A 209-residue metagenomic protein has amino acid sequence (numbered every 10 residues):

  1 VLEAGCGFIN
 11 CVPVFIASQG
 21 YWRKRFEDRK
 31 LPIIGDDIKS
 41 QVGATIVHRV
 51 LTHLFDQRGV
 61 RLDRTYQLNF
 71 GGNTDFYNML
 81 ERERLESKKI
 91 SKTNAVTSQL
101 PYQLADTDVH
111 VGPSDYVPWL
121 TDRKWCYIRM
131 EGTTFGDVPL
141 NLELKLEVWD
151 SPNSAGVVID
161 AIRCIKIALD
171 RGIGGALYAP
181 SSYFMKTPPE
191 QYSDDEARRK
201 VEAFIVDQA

Functional and structural regions predicted by a protein language model:
L2-G7, C11-P32: Rossmann-fold NAD(P)-binding glycine/threonine-rich loop
E3, E27, E86, E131 (+6 more regions): Glutamate identity and glutamate-enriched acidic tracts
W22, L51, V96-L100, P180 (+1 more regions): Generic structural signal of hydrophobic/aromatic residues within well-ordered alpha-helices of folded domains
L31-P32, I38-G174, Y178: Active-site-lining helix/loop region of Rossmann-like oxidoreductase modules
A155-A209: NAD(P)-dependent Rossmann-like dehydrogenase/reductase catalytic/cofactor-binding core
